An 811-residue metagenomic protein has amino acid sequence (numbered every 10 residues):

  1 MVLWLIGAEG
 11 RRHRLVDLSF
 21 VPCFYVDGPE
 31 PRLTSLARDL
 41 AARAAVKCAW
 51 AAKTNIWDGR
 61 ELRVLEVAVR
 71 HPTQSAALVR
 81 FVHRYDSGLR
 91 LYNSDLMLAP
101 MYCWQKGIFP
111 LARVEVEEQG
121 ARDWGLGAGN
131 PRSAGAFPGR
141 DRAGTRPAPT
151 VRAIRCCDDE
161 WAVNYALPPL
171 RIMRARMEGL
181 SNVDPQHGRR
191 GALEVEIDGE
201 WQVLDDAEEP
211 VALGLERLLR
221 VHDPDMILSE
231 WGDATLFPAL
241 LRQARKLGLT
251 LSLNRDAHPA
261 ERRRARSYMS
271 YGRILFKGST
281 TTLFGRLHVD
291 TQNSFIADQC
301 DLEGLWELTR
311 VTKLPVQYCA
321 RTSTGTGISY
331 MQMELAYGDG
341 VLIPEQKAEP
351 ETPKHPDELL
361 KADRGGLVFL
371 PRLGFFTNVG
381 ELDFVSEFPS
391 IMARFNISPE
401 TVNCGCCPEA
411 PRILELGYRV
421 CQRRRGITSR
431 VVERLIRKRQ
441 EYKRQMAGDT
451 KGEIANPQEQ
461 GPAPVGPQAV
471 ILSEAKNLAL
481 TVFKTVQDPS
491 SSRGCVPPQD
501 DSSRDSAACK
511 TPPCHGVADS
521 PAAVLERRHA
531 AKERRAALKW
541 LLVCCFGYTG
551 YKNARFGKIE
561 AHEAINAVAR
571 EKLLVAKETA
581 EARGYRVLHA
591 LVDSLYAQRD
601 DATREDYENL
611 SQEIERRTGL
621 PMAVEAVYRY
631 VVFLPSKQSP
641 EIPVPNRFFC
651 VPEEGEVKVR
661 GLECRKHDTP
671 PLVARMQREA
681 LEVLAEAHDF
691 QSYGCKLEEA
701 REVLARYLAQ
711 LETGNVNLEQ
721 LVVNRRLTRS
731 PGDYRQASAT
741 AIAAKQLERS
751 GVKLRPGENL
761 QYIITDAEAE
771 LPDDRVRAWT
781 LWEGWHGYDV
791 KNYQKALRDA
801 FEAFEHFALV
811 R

Functional and structural regions predicted by a protein language model:
M1-D123, P149-H222, R245, L249-S252 (+8 more regions): DnaQ-like (DEDDh/DEDDy) 3′-5′ exonuclease domain used for proofreading and 3′-end trimming on nucleic acids
L3-L5, P315-C404, I454-N456, A507 (+6 more regions): DNA-dependent DNA polymerase catalytic subunits
E117-A148, T450-A522: Intrinsic disorder/low-complexity segments
G127, F546-N553, Y585-S594: Core alpha/beta catalytic barrel or barrel-like domain that forms the active/cofactor pocket in diverse metabolic
P185, E230-Q243, I391-A393, Q598-D601 (+1 more regions): A short acidic (Asp/Glu
V195-E200, Y548-A567: Gly-rich Lys/Arg/Thr-decorated short loops/hinges at beta-loop-alpha junctions or inter-strand turns that position
I197-D198, D223-S329: Metal-dependent phosphoesterase core characteristic of DEDDh/y 3'-5' exonuclease domains
